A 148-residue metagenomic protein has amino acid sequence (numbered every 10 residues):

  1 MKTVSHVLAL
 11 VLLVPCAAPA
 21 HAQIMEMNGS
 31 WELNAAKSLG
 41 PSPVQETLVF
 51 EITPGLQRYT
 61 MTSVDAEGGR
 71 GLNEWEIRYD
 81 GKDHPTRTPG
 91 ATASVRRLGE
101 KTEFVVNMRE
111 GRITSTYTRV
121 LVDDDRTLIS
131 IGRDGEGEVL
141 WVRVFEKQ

Functional and structural regions predicted by a protein language model:
M1-S5: Positively charged n-region of N-terminal signal peptides that target proteins for export
V7-C16: Bacterial N-terminal signal peptides
A22-Q148: Hydrophobic small-molecule pocket/channel-lining residues, especially in calycin-type beta-barrels
